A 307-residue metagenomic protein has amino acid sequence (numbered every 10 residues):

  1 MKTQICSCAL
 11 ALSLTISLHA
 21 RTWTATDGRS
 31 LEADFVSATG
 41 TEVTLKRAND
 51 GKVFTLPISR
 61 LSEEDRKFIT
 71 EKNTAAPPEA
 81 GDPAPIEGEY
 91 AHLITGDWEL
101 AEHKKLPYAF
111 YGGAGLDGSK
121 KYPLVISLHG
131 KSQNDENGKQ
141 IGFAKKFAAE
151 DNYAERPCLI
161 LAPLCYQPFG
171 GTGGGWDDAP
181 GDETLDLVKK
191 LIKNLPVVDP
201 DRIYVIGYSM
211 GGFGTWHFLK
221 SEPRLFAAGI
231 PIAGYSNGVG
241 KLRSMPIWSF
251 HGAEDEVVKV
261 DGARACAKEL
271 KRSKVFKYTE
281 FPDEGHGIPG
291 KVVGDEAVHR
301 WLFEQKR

Functional and structural regions predicted by a protein language model:
S7-S17: Bacterial N-terminal signal peptides
L18-W98, E102, R156: Compositionally biased alpha-helical segments
A75-L124, C158, I206-Y208, F213 (+5 more regions): A domain-start/cap signature at the N-terminus of enzymes
A114-K120, G170-M210: Gly/Ser-rich "nucleophile elbow"/oxyanion-hole loop immediately N-terminal to the catalytic nucleophile in hydrolases
L124, L128-D186: Active-site machinery of serine-nucleophile hydrolases
L195, D201-R243: Primarily recognizes the serine-hydrolase "nucleophile elbow" in alpha/beta-hydrolase and SGNH/GDSL folds
V239, P246, F250, E256 (+1 more regions): C-terminal catalytic histidine-bearing segment of alpha/beta-hydrolase fold enzymes
